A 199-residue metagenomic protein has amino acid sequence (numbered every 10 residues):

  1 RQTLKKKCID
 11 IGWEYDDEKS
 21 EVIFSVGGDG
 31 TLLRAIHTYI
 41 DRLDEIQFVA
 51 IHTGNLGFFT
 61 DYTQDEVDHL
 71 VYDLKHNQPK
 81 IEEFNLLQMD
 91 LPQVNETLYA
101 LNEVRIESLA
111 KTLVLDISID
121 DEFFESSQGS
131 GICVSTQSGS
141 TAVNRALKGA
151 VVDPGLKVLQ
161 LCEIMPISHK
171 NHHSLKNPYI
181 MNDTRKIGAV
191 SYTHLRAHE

Functional and structural regions predicted by a protein language model:
R1-V26, L32-D41, T63-I81, D90-T97: ATP/NTP phosphate-donor binding region
G28-T31, G54-L56, S138-T141: Short glycine-rich anion-binding loops that position phosphate/pyrophosphate groups of nucleotides and phosphorylated
R34-I36, F59-D61, N144-A146: Short glycine-/acidic-enriched loop or helix-start segments at secondary-structure transitions that form or flank
L43-I46: A short helix->loop->beta-strand "cap" motif at the edges of active sites that frequently abuts
G54-G131: Catalytic core of DAGKc-family lipid kinases
G129-S130, V134-K170: Gly/Ser/Thr-rich active-site loops/lids in small-molecule metabolic enzymes that frequently grip phosphoryl groups
M165, H169-S191: A structural-propensity feature for long, helix-poor, extended segments
T193-E199: Conserved small/polar residues in nucleotide/adenosyl-binding loops
